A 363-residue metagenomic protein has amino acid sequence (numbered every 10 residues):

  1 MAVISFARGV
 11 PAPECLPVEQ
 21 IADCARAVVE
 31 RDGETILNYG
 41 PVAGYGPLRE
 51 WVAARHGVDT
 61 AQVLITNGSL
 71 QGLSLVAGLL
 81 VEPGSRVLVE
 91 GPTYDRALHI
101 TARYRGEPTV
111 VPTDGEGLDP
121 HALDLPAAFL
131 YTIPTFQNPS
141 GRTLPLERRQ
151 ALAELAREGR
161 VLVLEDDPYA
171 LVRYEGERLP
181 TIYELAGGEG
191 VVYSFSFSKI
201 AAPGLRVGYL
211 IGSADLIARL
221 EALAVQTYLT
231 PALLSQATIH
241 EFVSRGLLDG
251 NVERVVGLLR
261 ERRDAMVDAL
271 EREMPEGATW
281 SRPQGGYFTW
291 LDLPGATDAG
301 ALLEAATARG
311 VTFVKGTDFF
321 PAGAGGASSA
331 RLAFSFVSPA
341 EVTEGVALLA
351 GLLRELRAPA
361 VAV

Functional and structural regions predicted by a protein language model:
M1-V42, A54, V161, T307-T312: N-terminal "arm"/small-domain region of PLP-dependent enzymes with the aminotransferase-like
T35-G159, A170-G188, L259, R357-A362: Conserved core of the PLP fold type I
Y183-L220, P231-L234: Active-site PLP attachment segment
E221-V225, V243-V267, A296: Structural signature of PLP-dependent enzymes
G257-V267, A278-D292, E304: Conserved glycine-rich beta-strand-loop-beta hairpin in the small C-terminal domain of fold type I
T297-L302, A340-E344: Short, conserved charged micro-motifs
A308, G323-V363: PLP-dependent enzyme catalytic core of the Aspartate aminotransferase-like
